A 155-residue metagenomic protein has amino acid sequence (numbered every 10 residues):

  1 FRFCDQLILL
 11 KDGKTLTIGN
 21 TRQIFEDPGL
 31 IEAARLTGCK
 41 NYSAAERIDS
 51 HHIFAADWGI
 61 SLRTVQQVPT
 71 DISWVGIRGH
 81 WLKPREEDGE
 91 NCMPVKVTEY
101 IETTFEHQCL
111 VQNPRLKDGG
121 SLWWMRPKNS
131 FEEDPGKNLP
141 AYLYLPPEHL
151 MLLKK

Functional and structural regions predicted by a protein language model:
F1-I60: Internal alpha/beta loop-helix hairpins
K40-Y42, H51-K155: Non-catalytic connector elements of ABC transporters
